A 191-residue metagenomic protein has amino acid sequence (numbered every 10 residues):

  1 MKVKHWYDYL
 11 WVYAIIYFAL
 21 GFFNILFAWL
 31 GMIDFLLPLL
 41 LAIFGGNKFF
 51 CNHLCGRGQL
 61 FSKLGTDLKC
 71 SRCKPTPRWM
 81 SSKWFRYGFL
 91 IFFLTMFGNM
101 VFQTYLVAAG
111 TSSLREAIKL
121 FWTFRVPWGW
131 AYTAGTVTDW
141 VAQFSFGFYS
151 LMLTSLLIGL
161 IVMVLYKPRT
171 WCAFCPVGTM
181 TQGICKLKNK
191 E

Functional and structural regions predicted by a protein language model:
M1-E191: Non-ligating segments of multi-cofactor redox enzymes
